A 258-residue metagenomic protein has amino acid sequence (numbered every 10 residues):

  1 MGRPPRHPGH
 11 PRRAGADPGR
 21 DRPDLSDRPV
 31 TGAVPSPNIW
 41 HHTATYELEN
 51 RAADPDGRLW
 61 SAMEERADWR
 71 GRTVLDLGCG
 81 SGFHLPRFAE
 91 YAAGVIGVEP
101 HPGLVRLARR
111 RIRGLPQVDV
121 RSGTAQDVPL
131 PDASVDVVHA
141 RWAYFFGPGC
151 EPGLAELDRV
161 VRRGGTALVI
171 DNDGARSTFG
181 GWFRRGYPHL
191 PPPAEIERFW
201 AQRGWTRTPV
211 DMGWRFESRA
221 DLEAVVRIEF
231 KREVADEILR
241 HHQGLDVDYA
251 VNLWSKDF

Functional and structural regions predicted by a protein language model:
G2-P23: Compositionally biased, low-complexity flexible segments
R22-R70, F83-R87, E229: Conserved class I S-adenosyl-L-methionine
L75, S81-D127: Class I SAM-dependent methyltransferase SAM/SAH-binding core
S81, A201, T206-F258: Conserved Class I S-adenosyl-L-methionine
Q126-V138: A short acidic, Gly/Pro-enriched loop at the edge of an enzyme's catalytic core that lines a small-molecule cofactor
D136-C150: A short SAM/SAH-binding and catalytic strip from SAM-dependent methyltransferases
E151-R163: A short glycine-rich, Lys/Arg-flanked "PGG" loop and its adjoining helix->strand segment in the class I
T166-E197: Conserved class I S-adenosyl-L-methionine
